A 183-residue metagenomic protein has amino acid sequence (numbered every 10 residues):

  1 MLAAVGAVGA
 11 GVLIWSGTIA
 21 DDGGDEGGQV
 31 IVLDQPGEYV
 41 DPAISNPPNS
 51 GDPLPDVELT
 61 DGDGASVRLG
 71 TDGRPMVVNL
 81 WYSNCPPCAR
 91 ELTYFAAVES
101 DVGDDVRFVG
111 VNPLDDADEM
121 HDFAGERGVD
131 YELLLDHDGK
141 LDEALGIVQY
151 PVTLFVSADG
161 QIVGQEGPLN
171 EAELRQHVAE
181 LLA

Functional and structural regions predicted by a protein language model:
M1-P53, A183: N-terminal targeting signals for export/organelle localization
N46-D52, D56-M76: A short beta-strand-turn-helix
G62, S83, P113-D116, V129 (+2 more regions): Solvent-exposed coil/turn segments that connect beta secondary-structure elements in extracytoplasmic/periplasmic
S66-A89, F95, F108: Short active-site neighborhood of thiol/selenol oxidoreductases, capturing the structured segment around
R74, D122-V129, H137-A183: Thiol/disulfide oxidoreductase modules built on the thioredoxin-like
N79, G110-N112, L154-F155, G164: Soluble periplasmic/extracytoplasmic beta-strand elements of cell-envelope proteins
A89-R127, H137-A144: Structural microenvironment flanking redox-active thiols in thiol-disulfide oxidoreductases
